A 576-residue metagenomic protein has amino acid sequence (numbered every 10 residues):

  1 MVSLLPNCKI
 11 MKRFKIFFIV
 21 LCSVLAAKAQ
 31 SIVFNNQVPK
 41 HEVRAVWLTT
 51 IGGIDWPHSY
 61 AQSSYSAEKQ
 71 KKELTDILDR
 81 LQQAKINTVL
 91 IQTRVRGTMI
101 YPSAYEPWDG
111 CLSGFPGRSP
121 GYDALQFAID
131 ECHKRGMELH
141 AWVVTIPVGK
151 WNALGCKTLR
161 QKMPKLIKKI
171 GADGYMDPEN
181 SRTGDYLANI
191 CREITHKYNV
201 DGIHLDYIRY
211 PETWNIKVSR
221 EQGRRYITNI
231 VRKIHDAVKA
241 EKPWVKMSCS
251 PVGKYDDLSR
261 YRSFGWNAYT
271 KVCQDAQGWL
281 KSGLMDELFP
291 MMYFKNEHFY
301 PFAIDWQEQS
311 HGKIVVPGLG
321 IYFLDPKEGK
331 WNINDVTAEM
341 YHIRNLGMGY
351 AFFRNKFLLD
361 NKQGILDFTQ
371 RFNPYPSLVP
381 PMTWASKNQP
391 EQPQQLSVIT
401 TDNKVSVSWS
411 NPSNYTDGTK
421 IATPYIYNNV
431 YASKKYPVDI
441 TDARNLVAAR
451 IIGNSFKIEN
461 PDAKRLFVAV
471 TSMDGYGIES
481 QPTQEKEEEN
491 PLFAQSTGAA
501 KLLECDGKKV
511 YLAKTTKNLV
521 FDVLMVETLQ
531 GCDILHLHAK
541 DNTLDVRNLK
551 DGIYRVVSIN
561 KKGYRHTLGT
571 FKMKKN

Functional and structural regions predicted by a protein language model:
H41-V43, W47-K72, H140-K197: Active-site-adjacent "subsite" loops/lids of carbohydrate-active enzymes
K72-T98, K197-V200: Catalytic domains of carbohydrate-active enzymes, especially glycoside hydrolases
A84-P120: Aromatic-lined carbohydrate-binding/catalytic grooves of carbohydrate-active enzymes
E138-K150, H204, G223-Y269, V315-G318 (+1 more regions): Aromatic-lined carbohydrate-recognition surfaces of secreted/lumenal glycan-active proteins
A276-Q277, K281-F299, V316-S386: Substrate-binding cleft of secreted/luminal carbohydrate-active enzymes
I365-K420, G477-F493: Pro/Thr/Ser/Gly-rich low-complexity, intrinsically disordered linker/stalk tracts
I458-S480, V556: Beta-strand-rich modules
F493-S496, Y511-T515, D551-N576: C-terminal tail/sorting-segment detector
